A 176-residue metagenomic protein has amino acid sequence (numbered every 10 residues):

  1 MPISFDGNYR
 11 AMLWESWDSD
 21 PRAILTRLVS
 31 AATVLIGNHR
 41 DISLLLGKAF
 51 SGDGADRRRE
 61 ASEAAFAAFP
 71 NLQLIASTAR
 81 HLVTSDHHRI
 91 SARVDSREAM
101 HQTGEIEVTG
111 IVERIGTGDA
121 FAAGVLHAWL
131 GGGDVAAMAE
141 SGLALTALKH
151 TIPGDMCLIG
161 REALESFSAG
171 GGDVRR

Functional and structural regions predicted by a protein language model:
I3-S4: Hydrophobic beta-strand scaffold residues
N8: Histidine-centered beta-alpha loop that forms part of the nucleotide-sugar donor binding/catalytic region in diverse
A11-A99: Conserved phosphate/ATP/ADP-binding segment of small-molecule kinases
H101-G171, R176: Conserved post-catalytic alpha-helical subdomain immediately downstream of the catalytic base and nucleotide-binding
